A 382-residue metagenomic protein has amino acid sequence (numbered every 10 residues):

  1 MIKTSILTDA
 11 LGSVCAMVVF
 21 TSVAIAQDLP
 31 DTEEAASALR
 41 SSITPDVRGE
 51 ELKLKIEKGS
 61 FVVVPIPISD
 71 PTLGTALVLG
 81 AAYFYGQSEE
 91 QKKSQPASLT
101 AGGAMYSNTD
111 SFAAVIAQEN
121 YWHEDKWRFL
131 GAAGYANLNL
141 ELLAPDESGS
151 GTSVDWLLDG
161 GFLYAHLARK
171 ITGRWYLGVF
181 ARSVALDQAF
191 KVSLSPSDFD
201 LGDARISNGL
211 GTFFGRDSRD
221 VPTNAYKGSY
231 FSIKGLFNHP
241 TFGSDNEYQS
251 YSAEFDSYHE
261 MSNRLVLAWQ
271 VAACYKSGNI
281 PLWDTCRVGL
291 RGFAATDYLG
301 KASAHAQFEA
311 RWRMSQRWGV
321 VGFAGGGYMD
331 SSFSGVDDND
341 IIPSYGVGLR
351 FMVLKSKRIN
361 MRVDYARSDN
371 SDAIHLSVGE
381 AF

Functional and structural regions predicted by a protein language model:
M1-R48: Cleavable N-terminal export/targeting peptides
R48-L54, F84-Q91, A117-E124, H166-G173 (+6 more regions): Outer-membrane beta-barrel proteins
L52-V63, P67-I206, I359-N360, A366-F382: Gram-negative/organellar outer-membrane beta-barrel architecture
G74, S111, G160, S207 (+5 more regions): Membrane-spanning beta-strands of outer-membrane beta-barrel proteins
G102-G103, S148-S153, L194-L201, F237-G243 (+2 more regions): Extracellular loop and loop/strand-boundary signature of outer-membrane beta-barrel proteins
N208-G326, D330-S332: C-terminal outer-membrane beta-barrel translocator/porin domains of Gram-negative envelope proteins and their
G211-T212, Y345-S356, N370-F382: Outer-membrane beta-barrel "beta-signal"
Q307-E309, G335, S344-R350: Short glycine-rich, acidic/polar surface loops and turns
